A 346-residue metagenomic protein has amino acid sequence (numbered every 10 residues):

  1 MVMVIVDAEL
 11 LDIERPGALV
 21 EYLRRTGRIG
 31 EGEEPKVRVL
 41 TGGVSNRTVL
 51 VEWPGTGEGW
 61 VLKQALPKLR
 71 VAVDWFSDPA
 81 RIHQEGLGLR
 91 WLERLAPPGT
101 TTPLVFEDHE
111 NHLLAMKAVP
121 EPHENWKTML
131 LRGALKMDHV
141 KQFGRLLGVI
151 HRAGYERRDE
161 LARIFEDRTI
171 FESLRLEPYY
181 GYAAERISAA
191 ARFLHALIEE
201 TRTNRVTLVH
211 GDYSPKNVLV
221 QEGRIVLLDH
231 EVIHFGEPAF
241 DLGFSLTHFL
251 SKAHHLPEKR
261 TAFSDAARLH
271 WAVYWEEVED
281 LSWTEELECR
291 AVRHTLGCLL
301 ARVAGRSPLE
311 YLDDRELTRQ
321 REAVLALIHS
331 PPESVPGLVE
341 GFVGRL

Functional and structural regions predicted by a protein language model:
V2-A18, K117, I150-E200, D265 (+1 more regions): Active-site catalytic-loop/activation-segment of kinase and kinase-like phosphoryl-transfer enzymes
D7, E258-T261, E279, C298-L346: ATP/Mg2+ or Mg2+-diphosphate-binding catalytic cores that bind nucleotide phosphates or diphosphates via glycine-rich
Y22-E33: A short, low-complexity linker immediately N-terminal to eukaryotic Hanks-type protein kinase catalytic domains
V37-L62, H195-F240: Active-site acidic catalytic loop and adjacent metal/ATP-binding pocket of ATP-dependent phosphoryl transfer enzymes
L40, V44-S45, V49-R158: ATP-binding pocket architecture of kinase catalytic cores
L69-R70, H123, V218, F235-E237 (+1 more regions): Conserved protein kinase catalytic core
L87, A239-L281, T295-D313: Active-site activation/catalytic loop segments of kinase-like enzymes and analogous catalytic loops in related
E286-C298: Amphipathic alpha-helical protein-interaction segments enriched in hydrophobic
